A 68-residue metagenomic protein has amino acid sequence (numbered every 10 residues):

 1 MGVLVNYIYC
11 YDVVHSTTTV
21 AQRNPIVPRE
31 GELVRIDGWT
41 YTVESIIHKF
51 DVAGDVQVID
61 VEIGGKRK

Functional and structural regions predicted by a protein language model:
M1-T17: Short, basic/aromatic beta-hairpin or loop at an interaction surface
T17-R23: Short alpha-helix capping/helix-loop boundary micro-motifs
V27-P28: Short, well-ordered loop/turn sites that connect or cap secondary structure elements
T40-K49: Short beta-strand-centered aromatic/proline hotspots
F50-I63: Short, solvent-exposed secondary-structure boundary/capping segments
G65-K68: Short acidic DE-rich linear segments
